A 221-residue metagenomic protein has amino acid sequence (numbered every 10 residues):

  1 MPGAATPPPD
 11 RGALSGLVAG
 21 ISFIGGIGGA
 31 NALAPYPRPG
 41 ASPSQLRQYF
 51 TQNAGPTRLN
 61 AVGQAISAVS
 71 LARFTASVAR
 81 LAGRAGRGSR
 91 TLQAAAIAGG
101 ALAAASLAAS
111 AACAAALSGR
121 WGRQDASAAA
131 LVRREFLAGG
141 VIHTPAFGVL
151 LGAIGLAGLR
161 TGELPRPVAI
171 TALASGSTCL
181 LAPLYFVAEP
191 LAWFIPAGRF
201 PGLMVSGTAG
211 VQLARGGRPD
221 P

Functional and structural regions predicted by a protein language model:
P2-P221: Hydrophobic, aromatic-enriched alpha-helical segments typical of multi-pass transmembrane helices
